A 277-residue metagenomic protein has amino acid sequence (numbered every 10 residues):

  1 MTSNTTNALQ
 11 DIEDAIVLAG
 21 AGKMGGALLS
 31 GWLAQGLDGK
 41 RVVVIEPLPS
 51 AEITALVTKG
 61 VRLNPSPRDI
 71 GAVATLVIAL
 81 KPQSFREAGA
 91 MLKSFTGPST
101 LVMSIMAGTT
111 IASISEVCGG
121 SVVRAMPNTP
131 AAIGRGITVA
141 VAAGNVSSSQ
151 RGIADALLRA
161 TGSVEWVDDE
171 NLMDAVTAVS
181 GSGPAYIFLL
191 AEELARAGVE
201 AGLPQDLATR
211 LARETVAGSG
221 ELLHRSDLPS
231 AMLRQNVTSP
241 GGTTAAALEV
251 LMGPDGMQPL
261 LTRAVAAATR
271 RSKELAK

Functional and structural regions predicted by a protein language model:
M1-R68, V199-E200: NAD(P)+-binding Rossmann beta1-loop-alpha1 motif at the extreme N-terminus of oxidoreductases
T2-N4, Q10, R213-K277: NAD(P)-dependent Rossmann-like dehydrogenase/reductase catalytic/cofactor-binding core
I16, L172-A178, S230-Q235, L261: Short pre-catalytic strand/loop immediately N-terminal to key active-site residues, enriched for Gly-Thr
L28-L29, V43, T54, K59 (+2 more regions): Rossmann-like NAD(P)(H) cofactor-binding subdomain of soluble oxidoreductases
S113-S121, I137-A175, Y186-R225, R271: Internal alpha-helical scaffold of NAD(P)-dependent oxidoreductase catalytic cores
G183: Aromatic-residue-lined binding/catalytic grooves and analogous aromatic/hydrophobic interfacial grooves in multimeric
